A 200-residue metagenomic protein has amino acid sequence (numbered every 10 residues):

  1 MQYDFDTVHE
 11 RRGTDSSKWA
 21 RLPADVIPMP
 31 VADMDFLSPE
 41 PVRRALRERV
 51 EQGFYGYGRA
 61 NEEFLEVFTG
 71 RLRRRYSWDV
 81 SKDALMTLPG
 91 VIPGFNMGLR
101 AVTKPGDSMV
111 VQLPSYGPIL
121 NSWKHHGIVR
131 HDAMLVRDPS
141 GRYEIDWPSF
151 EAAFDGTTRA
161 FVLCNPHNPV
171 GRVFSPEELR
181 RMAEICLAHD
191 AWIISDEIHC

Functional and structural regions predicted by a protein language model:
M1-Q2, W123: The identity of the second residue at the extreme N-terminus of proteins
Q2-G90, M97: N-terminal small-domain helix-loop-helix segment of the aminotransferase-like
Y55-E184, C200: Conserved core of the PLP fold type I
E197: Walker B catalytic acidic pair
